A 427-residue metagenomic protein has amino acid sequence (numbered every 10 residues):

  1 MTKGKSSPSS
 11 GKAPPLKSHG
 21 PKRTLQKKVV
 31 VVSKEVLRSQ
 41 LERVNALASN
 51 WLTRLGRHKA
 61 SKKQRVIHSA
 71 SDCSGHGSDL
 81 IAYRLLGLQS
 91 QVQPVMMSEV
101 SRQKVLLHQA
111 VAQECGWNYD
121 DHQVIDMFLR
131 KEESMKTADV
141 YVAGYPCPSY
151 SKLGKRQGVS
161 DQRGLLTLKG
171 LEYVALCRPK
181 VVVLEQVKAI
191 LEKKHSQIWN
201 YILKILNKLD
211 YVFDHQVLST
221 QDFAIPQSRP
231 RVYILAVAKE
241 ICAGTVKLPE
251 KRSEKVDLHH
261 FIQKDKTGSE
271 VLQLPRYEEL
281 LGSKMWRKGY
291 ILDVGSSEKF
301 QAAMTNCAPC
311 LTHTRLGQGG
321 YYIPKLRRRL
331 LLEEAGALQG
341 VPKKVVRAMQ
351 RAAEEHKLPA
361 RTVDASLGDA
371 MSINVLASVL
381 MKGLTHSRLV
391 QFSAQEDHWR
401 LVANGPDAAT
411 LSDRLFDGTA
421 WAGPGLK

Functional and structural regions predicted by a protein language model:
T2-Q64, F392-K427: Intrinsically disordered, low-complexity glycine/charged-rich regulatory or linker segments that flank or connect
S33-V181, K188-E192, S196-N200: Core alpha/beta nucleotide-donor-binding catalytic domains of modification enzymes
W51, R276-K427: C-terminal target-recognition/interaction regions appended to catalytic cores
S78, V105, A243, Q318-G320: Eukaryotic short linear interaction motifs
A82, Y173, I205, V379-G383: Alpha-helical recognition domains of nuclear gene-regulatory proteins
Q89, E114, K208, K344 (+1 more regions): Short amphipathic alpha-helical interaction elements and helix-loop-helix interfaces that mediate dimerization
R130-V140, P148-G317, K325-R328: Class I S-adenosyl-L-methionine
